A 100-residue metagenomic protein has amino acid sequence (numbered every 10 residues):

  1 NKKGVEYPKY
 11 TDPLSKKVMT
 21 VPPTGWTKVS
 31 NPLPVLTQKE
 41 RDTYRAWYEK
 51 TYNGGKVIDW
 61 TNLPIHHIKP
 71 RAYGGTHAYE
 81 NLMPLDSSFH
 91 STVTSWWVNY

Functional and structural regions predicted by a protein language model:
N1-P64, K69-Y100: Nuclease and nuclease-like effector domains acting on nucleic acids or nucleotide cofactors
